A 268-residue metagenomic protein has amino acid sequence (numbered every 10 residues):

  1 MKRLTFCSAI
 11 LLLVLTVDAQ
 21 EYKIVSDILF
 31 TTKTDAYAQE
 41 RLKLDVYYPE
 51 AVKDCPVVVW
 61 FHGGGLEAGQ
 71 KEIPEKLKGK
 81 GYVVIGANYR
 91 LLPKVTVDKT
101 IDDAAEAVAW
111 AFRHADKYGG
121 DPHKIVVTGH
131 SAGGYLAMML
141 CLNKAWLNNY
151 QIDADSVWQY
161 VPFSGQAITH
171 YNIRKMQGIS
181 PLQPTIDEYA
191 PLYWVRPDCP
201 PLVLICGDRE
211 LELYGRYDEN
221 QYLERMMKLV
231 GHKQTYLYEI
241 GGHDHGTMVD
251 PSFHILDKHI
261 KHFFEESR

Functional and structural regions predicted by a protein language model:
M1-K23: Bacterial Sec-dependent N-terminal signal peptides
A19-V52: N-terminal cap/lid segment of alpha/beta-hydrolase-fold proteins
I28, F112-K175, I186-D187: Primarily recognizes the serine-hydrolase "nucleophile elbow" in alpha/beta-hydrolase and SGNH/GDSL folds
D54-G63: Short beta-strand element of the alpha/beta-hydrolase
Q70-A87: Short amphipathic alpha-helix adjacent to the substrate-entry channel of hydrolases
V95-D116, M139: Alpha/beta-hydrolase active-site loop
Q151-I173, L182-R225, L229: The feature captures the conserved acid-bearing segment of alpha/beta-hydrolase catalytic domains
I205, Q221, K228-R268: C-terminal catalytic histidine-bearing segment of alpha/beta-hydrolase fold enzymes
